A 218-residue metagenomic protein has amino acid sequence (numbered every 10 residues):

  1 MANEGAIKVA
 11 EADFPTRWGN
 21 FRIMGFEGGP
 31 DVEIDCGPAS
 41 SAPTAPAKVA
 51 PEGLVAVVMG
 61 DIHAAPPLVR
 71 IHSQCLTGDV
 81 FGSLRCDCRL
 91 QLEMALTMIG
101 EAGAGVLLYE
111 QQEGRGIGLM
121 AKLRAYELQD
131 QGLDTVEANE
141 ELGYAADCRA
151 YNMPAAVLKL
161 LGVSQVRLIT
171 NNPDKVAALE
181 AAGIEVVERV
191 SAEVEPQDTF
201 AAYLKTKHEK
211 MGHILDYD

Functional and structural regions predicted by a protein language model:
M1-D218: Catalytic domains of riboflavin
